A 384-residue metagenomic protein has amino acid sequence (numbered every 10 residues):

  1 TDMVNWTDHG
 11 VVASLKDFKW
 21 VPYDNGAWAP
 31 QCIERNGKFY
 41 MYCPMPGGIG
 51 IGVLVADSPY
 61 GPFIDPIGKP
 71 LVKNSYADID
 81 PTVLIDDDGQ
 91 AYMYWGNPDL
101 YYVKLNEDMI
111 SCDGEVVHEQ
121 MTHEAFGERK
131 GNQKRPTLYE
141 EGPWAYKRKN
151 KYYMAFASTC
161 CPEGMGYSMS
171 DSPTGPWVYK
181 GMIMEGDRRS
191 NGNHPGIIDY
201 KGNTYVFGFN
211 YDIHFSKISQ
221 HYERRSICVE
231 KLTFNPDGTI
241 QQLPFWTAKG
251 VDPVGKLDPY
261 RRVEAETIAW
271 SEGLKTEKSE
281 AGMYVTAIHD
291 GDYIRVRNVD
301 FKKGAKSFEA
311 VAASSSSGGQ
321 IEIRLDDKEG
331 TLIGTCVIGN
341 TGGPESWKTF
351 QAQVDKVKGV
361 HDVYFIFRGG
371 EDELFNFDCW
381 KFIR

Functional and structural regions predicted by a protein language model:
T1-T335, G339-R384: Carbohydrate-active catalytic/glycan-binding domains of CAZyme proteins, especially the secreted or lumenal ectodomains
